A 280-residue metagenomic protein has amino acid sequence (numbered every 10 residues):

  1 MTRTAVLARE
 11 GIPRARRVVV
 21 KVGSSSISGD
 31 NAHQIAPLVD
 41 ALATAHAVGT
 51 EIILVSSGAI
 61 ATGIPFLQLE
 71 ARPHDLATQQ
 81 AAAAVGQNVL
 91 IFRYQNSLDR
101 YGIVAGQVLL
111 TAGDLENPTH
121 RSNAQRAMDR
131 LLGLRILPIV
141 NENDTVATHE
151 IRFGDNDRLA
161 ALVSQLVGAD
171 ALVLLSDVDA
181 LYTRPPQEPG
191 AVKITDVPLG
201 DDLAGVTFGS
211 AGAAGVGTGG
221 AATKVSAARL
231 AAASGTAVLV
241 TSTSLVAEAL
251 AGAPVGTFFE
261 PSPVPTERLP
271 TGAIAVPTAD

Functional and structural regions predicted by a protein language model:
M1-R72, L76-D280: C-terminal catalytic "cap/lid" subdomain
